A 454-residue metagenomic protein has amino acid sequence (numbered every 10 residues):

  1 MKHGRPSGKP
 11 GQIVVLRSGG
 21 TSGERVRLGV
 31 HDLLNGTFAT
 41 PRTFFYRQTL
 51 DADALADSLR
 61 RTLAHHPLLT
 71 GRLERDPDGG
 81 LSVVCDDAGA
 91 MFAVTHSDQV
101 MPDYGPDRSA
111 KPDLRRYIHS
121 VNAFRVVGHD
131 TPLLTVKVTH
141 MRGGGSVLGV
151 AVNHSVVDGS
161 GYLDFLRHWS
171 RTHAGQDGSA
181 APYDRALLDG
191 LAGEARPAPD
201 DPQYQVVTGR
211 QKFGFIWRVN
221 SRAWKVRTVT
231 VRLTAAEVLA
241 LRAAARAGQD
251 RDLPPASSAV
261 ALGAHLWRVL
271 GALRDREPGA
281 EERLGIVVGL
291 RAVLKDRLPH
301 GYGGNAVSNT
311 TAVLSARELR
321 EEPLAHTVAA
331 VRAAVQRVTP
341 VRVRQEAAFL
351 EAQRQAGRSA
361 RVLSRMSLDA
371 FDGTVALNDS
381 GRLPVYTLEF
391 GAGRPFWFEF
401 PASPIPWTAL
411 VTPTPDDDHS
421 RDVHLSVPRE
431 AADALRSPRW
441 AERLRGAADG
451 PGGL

Functional and structural regions predicted by a protein language model:
M1-Q205, W224-R232, A236-V287, R291-H300 (+1 more regions): Non-catalytic N-terminal regions of enzymes
P6, V15, V157, S308 (+2 more regions): Intrinsic structural disorder/low-complexity segments
V206-Q211: Acidic, serine/threonine-rich, charge-biased low-complexity segments in large eukaryotic scaffold/adaptor proteins
W217-V219: Flexible loop and strand-edge segments within Gram-negative outer membrane beta-barrel domains
S221-T230, R297-A334: A short, structured beta-strand-centered segment in the mid-to-C-terminal lobe of catalytic cores from group-transfer
R246, D275, E318-L319, Q336: Two-component transmitter module helix at the DHp-CA junction of histidine kinases
L324-G393: Acidic, glycine-rich loop-and-strand cores that form catalytic or ligand-binding grooves in diverse globular domains
